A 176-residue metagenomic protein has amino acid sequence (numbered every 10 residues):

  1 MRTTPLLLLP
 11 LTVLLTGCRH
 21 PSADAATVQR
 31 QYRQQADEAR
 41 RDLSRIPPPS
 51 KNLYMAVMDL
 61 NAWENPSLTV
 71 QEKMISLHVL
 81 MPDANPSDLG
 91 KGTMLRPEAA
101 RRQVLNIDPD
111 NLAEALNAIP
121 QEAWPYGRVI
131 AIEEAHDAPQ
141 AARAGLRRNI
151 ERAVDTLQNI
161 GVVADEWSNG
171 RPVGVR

Functional and structural regions predicted by a protein language model:
R2-L9: Sec-dependent signal peptide recognition, specifically the positively charged N-region followed immediately by
L15-G17: C-terminal motif of bacterial Sec signal peptides marking the signal peptidase cleavage site
H20-R176: Long, low-hydrophobicity, acidic/polar, solvent-exposed interaction domains
